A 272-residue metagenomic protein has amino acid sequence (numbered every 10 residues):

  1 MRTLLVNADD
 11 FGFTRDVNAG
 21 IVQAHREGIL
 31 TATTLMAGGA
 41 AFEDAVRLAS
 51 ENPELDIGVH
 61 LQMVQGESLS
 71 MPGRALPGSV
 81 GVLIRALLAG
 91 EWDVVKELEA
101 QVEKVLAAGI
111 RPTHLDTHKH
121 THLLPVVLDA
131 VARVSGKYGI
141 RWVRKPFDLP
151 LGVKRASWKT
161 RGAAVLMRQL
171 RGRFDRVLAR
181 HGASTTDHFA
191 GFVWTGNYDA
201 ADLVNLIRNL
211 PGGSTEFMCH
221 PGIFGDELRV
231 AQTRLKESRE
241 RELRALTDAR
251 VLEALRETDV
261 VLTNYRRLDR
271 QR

Functional and structural regions predicted by a protein language model:
M1-L5, R15-H114, V126-R272: Terminal accessory/targeting
A8-F11: DG-centered beta-turn motif at the end of beta-strands
H118-H120: Conserved short loop/turn motifs at secondary-structure junctions
H122-L124: Active-site pocket-lining segments that scaffold enzyme catalytic pockets across diverse folds
